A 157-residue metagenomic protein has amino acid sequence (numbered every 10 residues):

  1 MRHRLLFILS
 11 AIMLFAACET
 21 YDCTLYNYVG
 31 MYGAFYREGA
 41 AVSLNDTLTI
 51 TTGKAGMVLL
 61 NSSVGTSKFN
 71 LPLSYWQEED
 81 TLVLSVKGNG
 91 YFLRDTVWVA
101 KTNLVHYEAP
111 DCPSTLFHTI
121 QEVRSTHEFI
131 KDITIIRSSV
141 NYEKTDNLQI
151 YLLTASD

Functional and structural regions predicted by a protein language model:
M1-C18: Sec-dependent bacterial lipoprotein signal peptides
F7, D22, G39, L60 (+1 more regions): Residues embedded in well-ordered secondary-structure elements
L9-I12, Y28, V123-T126: Short N-terminal leader segment in a subset of presequences, especially plant chloroplast and some mitochondrial
C18-L25, P72-D157: Extracytoplasmic cysteine-anchoring/structural motifs
T24-Y32: Short coil/turn motif common to extracellular beta-sandwich-like domains
A34-S43: Structural motif
L44-F92: Tryptophan-paired
